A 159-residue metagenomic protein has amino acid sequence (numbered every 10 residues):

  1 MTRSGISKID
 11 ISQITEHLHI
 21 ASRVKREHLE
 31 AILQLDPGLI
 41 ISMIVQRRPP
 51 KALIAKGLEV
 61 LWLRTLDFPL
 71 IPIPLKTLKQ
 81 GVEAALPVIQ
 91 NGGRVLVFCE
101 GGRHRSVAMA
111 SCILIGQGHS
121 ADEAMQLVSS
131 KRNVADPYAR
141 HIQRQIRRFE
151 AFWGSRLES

Functional and structural regions predicted by a protein language model:
G5-R94, I115-R147, W153: Cysteine-based protein phosphatase catalytic domain of the PTP/DSP
G92-S111: A phosphate-binding catalytic loop at a beta-strand-loop-alpha-helix junction that coordinates phosphoryl groups
A151-S159: C-terminal domain-closing interface element
